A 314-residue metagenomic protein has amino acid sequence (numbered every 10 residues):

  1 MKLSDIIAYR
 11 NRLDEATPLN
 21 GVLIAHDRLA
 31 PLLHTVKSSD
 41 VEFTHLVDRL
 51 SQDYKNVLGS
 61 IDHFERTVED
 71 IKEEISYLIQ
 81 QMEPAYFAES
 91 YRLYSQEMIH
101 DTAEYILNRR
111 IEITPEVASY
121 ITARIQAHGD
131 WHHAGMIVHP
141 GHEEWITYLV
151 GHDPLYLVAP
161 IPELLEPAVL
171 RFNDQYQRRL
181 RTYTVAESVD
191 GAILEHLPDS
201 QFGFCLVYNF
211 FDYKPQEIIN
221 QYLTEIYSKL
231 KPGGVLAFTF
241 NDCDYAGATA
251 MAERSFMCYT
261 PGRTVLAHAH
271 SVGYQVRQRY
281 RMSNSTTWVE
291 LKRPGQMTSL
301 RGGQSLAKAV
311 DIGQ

Functional and structural regions predicted by a protein language model:
K2-H196, K214-I219, V235-Q314: Class I (Rossmann-like) S-adenosyl-L-methionine-dependent methyltransferase catalytic domain, capturing the SAM-binding
H132, Q201-F202: Local beta-strand N-terminus motif with an aromatic residue
L206: A conserved beta-strand element that flanks and buttresses the S-adenosyl-L-methionine
F210: Hydrophobic adenine-recognition pocket in adenosine-nucleotide-binding enzymes
N220-P232: A short glycine-rich, Lys/Arg-flanked "PGG" loop and its adjoining helix->strand segment in the class I
